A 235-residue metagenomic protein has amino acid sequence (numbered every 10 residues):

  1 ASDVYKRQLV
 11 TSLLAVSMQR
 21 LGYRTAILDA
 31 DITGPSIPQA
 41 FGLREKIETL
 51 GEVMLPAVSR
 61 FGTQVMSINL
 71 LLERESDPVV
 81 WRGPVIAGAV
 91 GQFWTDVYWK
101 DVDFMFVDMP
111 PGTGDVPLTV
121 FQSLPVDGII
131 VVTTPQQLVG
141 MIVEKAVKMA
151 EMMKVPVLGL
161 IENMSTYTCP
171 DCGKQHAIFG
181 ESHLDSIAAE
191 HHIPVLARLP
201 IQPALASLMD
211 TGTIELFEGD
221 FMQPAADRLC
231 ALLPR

Functional and structural regions predicted by a protein language model:
A1-Y5: Short, small-residue-biased leader/transition segments that mark boundaries at the very start of proteins
V10: Hydrophobic positions on the alpha1 helix immediately C-terminal to the Walker A/P-loop
L13, S17, T119: Active-site signature of alpha/beta-hydrolase-fold catalytic machinery across serine- and Asp/Cys-nucleophile hydrolases
Y23-S76, V80-W81, A87: Phosphate-binding loop that captures ATP/GTP phosphates
M66, M109, Q122, P224 (+1 more regions): Glycine-rich phosphate-binding loops of nucleotide-dependent enzymes
L70-R82, F93-P117: Switch II (G3) loop of P-loop NTPases
P117-Q137: Inter-motif core of Ras-like GTPase G domains
V147-R235: C-terminal lobe/tail of nucleotide-utilizing enzymes
